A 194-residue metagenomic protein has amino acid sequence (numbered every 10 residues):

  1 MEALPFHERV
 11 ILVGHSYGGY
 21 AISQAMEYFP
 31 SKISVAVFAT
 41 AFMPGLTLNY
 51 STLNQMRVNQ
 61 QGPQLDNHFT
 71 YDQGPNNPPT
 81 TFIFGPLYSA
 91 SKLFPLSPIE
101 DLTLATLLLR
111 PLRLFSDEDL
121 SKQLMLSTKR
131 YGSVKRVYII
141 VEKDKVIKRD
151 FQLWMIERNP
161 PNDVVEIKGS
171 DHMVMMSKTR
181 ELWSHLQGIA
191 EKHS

Functional and structural regions predicted by a protein language model:
M1-V10: Conserved acidic catalytic loop of the alpha/beta-hydrolase fold
V13-G18, I22: Gly/Ala-rich beta-loop-alpha elbow adjacent to hydrolase catalytic centers
E27-F82, P86, S116, L120: Flexible "cap/lid" loop of the alpha/beta hydrolase fold
F84-L96: Helix-loop "lid/cap" segments that line or gate small-molecule binding pockets
I99-T103, L107-M175, H193: Conserved serine/cysteine hydrolase catalytic core
M175-K192: Post-His helix in hydrolase/transferase enzymes
